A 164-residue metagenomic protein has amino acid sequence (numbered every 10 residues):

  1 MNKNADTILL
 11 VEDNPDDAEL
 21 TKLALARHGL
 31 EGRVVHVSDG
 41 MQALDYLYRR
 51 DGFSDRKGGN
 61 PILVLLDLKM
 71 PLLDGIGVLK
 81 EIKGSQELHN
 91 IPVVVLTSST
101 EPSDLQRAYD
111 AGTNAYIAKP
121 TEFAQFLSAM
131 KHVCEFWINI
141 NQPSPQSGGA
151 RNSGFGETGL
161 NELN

Functional and structural regions predicted by a protein language model:
D6-D16, T21-A26, V34, V64: Conserved acidic segment of CheY-like receiver
K22, H36-L63: Acidic, metal-coordinating helix/loop segments flanking the phosphotransfer/catalytic sites of two-component signaling
Q42, T121-C134, Q142-Q146: C-terminal output helix
L68-M70: Receiver (REC) domain active-site loop signature in two-component systems and cognate sites in sensor histidine kinases
L72-L73, I82: Hydrophobic residue at a beta-alpha junction that N-caps the helix immediately following a catalytic beta-strand/loop
N114: Short, glycine/charged-rich "phosphate-handling" switch motifs in NTP-dependent and phosphotransfer domains
